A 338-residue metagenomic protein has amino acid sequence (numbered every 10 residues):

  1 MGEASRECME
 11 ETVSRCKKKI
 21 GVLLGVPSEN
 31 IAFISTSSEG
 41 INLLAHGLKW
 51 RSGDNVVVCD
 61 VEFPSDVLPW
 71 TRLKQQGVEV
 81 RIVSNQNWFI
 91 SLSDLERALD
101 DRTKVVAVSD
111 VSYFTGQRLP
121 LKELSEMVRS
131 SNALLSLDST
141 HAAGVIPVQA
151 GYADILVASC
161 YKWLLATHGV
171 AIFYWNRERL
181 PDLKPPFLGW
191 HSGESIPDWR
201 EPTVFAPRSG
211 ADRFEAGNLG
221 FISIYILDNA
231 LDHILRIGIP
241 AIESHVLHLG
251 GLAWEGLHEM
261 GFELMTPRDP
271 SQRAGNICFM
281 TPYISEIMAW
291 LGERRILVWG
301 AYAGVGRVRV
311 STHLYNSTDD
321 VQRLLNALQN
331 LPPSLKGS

Functional and structural regions predicted by a protein language model:
M1-S338: Pyridoxal 5′-phosphate
